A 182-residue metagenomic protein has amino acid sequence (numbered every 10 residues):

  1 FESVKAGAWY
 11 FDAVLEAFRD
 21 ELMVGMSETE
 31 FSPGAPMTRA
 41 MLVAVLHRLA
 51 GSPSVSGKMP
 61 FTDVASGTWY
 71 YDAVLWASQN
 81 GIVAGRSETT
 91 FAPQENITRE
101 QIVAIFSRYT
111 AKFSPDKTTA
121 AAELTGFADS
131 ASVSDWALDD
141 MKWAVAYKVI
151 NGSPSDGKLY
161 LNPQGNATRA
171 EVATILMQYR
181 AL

Functional and structural regions predicted by a protein language model:
F1-W9, V24-V43, H47-A73, N80-E100 (+3 more regions): Feature responds to low-complexity, polar/acidic, surface-exposed segments characteristic of secreted/exported proteins
D12-V14: Thiotemplate assembly-line natural product biosynthesis machinery
V103: IQ-motif-like calmodulin-binding regions
Y147-V149: Short, charged, amphipathic alpha-helices and their helix-cap/turn boundaries
